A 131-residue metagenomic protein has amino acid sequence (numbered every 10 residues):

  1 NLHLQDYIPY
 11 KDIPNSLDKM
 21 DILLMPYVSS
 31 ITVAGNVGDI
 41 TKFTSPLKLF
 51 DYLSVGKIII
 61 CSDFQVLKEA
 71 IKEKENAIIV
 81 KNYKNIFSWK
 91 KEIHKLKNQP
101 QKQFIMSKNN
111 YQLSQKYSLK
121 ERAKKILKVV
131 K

Functional and structural regions predicted by a protein language model:
N1-I22, I31-V33: Nucleotide-activated donor-binding/catalytic signature segment of Leloir-type glycosyltransferases, i.e., the conserved
Y10-I13, I86, Q103, Q115-I126: Amphipathic alpha-helical segment in the mid-to-C-terminal domain of diverse UDP/GDP-sugar glycosyltransferases
L23-M25, D51-S54, I58-C61, V66: Short hydrophobic beta-strand element within catalytic cores of glycosyltransferases and related nucleotide-activated
M25-T41: Short Ser/Thr-rich beta->loop micro-motif in glycosyltransferases that lines and helps position the nucleotide-sugar
M25-Y27, S45, S62-D63, E69 (+2 more regions): Conserved acidic donor-binding loop of glycosyltransferase catalytic domains
K68-H94: Change "using UDP/GDP/dTDP sugars" to "using nucleotide sugars
E92-N98, L119-K131: C-terminal alpha-helical cap of glycosyltransferases
K95, Q101-K116: A short, well-ordered alpha-helix in the C-terminal region of glycosyltransferases
